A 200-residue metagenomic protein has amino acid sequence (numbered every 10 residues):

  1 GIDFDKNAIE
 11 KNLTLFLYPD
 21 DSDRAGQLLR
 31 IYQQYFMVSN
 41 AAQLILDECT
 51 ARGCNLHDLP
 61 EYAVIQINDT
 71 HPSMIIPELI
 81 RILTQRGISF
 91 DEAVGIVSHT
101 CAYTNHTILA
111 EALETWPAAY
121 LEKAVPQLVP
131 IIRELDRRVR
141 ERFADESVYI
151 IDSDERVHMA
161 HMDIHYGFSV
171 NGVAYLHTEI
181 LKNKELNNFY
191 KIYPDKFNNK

Functional and structural regions predicted by a protein language model:
G1-N199: A conserved ligand/cofactor-binding region detector
